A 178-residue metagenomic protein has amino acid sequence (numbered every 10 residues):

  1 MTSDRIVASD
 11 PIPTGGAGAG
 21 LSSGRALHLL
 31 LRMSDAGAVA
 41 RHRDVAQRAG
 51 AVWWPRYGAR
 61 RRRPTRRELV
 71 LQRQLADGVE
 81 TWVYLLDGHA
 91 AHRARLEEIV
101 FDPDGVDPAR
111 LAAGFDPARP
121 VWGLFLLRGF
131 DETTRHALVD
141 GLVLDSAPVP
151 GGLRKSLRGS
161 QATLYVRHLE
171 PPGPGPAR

Functional and structural regions predicted by a protein language model:
M1-G78, D140-G141, S146, P150-R178: Compositionally biased, charged N-terminal/linker segments
L29-L31, V83, F125-L127: Hydrophobic beta-strand residues in large extracellular and virion-surface proteins
W53-W54, W82, W122: A residue-identity detector for tryptophan
Y57-G58, L86, L126: Short, isolated positions within intrinsically disordered regulatory regions of eukaryotic proteins
V79-D87: Short conserved beta-strand and strand-loop elements enriched in small hydrophobics with frequent Asp/Gly
H89-A177: Aromatic- and Lys/Arg-enriched surface recognition patch
